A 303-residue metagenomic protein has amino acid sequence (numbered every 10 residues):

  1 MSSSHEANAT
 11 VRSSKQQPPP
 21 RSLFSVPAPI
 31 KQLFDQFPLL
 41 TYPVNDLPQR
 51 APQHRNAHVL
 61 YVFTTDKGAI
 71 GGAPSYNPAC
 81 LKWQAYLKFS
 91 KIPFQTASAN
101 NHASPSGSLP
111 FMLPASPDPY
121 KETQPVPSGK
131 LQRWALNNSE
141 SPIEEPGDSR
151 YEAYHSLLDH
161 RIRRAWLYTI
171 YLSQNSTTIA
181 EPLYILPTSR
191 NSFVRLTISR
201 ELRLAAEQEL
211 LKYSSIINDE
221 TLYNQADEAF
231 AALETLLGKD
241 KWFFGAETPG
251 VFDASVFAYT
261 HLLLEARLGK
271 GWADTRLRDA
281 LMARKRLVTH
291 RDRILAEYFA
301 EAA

Functional and structural regions predicted by a protein language model:
M1-S3, A302-A303: A positional/structural detector of protein chain ends, strongest at the extreme C-terminus and weakly at the extreme
S2-L196: GST-like domain detector, emphasizing the conserved glutathione-binding G-site in the N-terminal thioredoxin-like
H58, L81, A85, S149-E152 (+7 more regions): Amphipathic alpha-helical interface elements that mediate macromolecular binding in regulatory proteins
N77, L277-V288: Short, conserved loop/turn and helix-capping segments at secondary-structure boundaries that abut family-defining
P93, D118, L236-K239, A300: Short amphipathic alpha-helical interaction elements and helix-loop-helix interfaces that mediate dimerization
R164-A280: GST-like fold's C-terminal all-alpha helical module
D292-A303: C-terminal helix/juxtamembrane-tail motif
